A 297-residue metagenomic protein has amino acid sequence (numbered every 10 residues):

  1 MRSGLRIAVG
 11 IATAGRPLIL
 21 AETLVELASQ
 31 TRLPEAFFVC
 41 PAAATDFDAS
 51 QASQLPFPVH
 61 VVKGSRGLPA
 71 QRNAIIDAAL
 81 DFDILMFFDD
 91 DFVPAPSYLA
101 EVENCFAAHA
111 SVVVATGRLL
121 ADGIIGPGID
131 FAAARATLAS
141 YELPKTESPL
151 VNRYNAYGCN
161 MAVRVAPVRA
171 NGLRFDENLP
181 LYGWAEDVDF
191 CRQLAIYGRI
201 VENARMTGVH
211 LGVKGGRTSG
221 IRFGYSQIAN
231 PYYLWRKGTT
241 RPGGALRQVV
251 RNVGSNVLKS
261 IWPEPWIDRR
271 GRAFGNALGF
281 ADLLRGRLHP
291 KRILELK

Functional and structural regions predicted by a protein language model:
I11, G15-S29: Short, well-formed alpha-helical segments that are part of the catalytic scaffolds of diverse glycosyltransferases
L24-K63: Acidic donor-binding segment of Leloir-type glycosyltransferases
P69-I84: Active-site nucleotide-sugar/metal-binding loop of Leloir-type enzymes
S97-D130: Conserved donor NDP-sugar-binding/catalytic core segment of glycosyltransferases
G117, A134-Y154: Short, flexible, basic/aromatic active-site loop/helix in glycosyltransferases
A156-V163, P167-G172, E177-M206: A short, conserved alpha-helix in the catalytic core of glycosyltransferases
Y182, R199-I221, N230-L234: Active-site donor/metal-binding and catalytic loop motifs of nucleotide-sugar-dependent glycosylation enzymes
R222-N230, T240-K297: Non-catalytic, C-terminal membrane-associated alpha-helical segments of glycosyltransferases
